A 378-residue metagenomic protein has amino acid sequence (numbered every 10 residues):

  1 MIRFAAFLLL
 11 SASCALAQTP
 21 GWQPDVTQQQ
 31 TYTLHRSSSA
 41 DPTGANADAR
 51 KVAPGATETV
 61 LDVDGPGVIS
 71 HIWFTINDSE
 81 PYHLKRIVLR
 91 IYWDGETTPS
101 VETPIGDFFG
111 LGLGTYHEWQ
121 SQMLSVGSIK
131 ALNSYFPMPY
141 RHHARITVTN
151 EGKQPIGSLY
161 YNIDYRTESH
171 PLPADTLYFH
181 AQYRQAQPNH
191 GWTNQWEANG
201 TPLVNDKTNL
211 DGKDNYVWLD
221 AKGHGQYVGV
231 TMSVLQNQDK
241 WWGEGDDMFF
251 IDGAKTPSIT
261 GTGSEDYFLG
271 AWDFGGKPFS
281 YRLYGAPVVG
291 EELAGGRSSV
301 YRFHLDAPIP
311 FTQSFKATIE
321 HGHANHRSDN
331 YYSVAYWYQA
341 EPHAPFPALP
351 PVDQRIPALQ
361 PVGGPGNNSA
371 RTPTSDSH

Functional and structural regions predicted by a protein language model:
R3-A15: Bacterial N-terminal signal peptides
Q18-H378: Beta-strand-centric surfaces of beta-sandwich/beta-rich domains
